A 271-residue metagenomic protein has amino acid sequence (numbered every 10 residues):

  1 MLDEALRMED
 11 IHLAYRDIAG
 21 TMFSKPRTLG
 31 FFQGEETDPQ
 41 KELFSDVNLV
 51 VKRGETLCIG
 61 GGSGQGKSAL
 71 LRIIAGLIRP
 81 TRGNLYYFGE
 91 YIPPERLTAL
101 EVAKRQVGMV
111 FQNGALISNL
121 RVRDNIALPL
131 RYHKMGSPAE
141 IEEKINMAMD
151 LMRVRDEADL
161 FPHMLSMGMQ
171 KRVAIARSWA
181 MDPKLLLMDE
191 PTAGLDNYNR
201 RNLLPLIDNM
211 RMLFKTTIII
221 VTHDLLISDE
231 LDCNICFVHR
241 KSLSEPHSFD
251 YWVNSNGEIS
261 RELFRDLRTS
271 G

Functional and structural regions predicted by a protein language model:
A75: Helix-to-loop junction immediately C-terminal to a conserved catalytic motif
G83-I92: Conserved ABC transporter NBD signature motif
I92-G108, W252-S255: ABC ATPase NBD coupling module
A139-D156: Conserved ABC ATPase "signature" region
F161-L165, M169: Conserved ABC ATPase signature
D182: Conserved catalytic motifs of ABC-family nucleotide-binding domains
L186-D189: Catalytic Walker B motif of ABC-type/P-loop ATPase nucleotide-binding domains
